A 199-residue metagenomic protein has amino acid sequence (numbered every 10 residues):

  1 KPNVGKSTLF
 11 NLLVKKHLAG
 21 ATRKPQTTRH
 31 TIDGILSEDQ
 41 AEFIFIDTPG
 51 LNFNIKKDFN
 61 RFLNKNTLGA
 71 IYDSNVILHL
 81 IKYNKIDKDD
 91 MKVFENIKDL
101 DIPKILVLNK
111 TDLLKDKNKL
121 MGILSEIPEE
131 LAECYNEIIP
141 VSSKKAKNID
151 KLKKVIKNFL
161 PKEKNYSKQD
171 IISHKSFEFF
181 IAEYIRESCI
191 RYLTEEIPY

Functional and structural regions predicted by a protein language model:
K1-Y72, V76: Conserved G1/Walker A P-loop phosphate-binding module
A19-A21, K164-K168, R191-Y199: Active-site phosphate-binding and catalytic loops of NTP-dependent enzymes
P25-T27, P49-N52, Y83-D87, T111-L114 (+1 more regions): Conserved nucleotide-binding/hydrolysis micro-motifs of P-loop NTPases
D33, L68, F94-E95, R186 (+1 more regions): Solvent-exposed, non-membrane alpha-helical residues enriched in polar/charged side chains
S37-F43, F62-I138: Conserved C-terminal guanine-recognition region of P-loop GTPase G domains, centered on the G4
P103-I105, D112-F179: Canonical P-loop GTPase G-domain recognition
F177-Y199: P-loop NTP-binding site
